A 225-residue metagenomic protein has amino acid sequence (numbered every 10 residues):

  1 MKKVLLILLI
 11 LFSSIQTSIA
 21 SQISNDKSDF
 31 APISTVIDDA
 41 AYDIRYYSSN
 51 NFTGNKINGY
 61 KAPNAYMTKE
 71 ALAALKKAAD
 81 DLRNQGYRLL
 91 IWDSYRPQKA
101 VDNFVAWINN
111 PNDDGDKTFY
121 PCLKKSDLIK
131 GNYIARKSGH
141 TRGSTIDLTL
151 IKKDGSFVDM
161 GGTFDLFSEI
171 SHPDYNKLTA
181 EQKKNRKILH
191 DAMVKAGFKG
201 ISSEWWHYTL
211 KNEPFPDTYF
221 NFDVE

Functional and structural regions predicted by a protein language model:
V4-S13: Sec-dependent N-terminal signal peptides
S13-I19: C-terminal segment of classical bacterial N-terminal signal peptides
I19-S94, K99-S203, N212-E225: Extracytoplasmic cell-surface/polysaccharide-interacting catalytic and binding patches
Y208: Conserved metal-phosphate-binding beta-hairpin within the catalytic cores of diverse ATP-dependent phosphoryl-transfer
